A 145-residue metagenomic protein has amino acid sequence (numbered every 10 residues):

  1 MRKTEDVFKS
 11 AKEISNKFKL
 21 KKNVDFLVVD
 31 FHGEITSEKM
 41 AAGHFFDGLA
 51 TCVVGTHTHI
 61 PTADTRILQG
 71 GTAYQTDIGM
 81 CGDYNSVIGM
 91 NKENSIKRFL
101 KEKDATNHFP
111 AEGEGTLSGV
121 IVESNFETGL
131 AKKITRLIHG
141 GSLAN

Functional and structural regions predicted by a protein language model:
M1-V24: Binuclear metal-dependent hydrolase catalytic cores centered on His/Asp/Glu-rich metal-binding motifs
K3-E5, S86-V87, L143-N145: A short, polar/proline- and glycine-enriched secondary-structure boundary/capping micro-motif
E5-V7, I35-E38: Active-site-proximal loop/helix segments of hydrolase catalytic cores
K22-F31, L49-V53: Short beta-strand/loop segments at the ligand-binding rim of alpha/beta enzyme cores
V28, H57, V122: Divalent metal-coordination and catalytic microenvironments
D30-G33, I138: Short, structured patches in soluble enzyme cores that scaffold and shape functional sites
T36-N107: Conserved beta-sheet core of the metallophosphoesterase superfamily
S95-N145: A short C-terminal boundary segment appended to hydrolase-like catalytic domains
